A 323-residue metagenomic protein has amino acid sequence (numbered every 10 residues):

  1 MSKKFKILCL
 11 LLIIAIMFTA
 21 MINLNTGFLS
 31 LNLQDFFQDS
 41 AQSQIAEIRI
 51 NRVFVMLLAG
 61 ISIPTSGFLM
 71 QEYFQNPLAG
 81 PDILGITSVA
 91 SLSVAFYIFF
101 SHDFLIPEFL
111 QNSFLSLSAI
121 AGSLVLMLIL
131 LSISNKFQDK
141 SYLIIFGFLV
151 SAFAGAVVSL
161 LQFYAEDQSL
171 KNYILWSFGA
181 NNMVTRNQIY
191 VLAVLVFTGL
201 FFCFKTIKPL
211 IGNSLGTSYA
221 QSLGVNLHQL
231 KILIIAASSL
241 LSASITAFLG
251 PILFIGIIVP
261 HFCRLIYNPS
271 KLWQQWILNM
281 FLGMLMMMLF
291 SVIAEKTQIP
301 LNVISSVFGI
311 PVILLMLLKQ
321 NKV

Functional and structural regions predicted by a protein language model:
M1-V323: Alpha-helical transmembrane segments in inner-membrane proteins
